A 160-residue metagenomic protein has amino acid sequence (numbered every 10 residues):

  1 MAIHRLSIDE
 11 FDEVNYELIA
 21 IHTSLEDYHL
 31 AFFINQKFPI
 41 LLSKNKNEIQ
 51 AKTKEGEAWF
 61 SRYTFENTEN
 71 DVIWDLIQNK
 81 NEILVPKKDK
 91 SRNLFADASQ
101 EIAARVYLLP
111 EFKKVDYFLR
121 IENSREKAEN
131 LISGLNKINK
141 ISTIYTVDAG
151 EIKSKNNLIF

Functional and structural regions predicted by a protein language model:
M1-R5, S99-E101, F118: Internal, hydrophobic cores of structured domains that mediate oligomerization or house catalytic pockets within large
R5-D12, A103-K113: Short, flexible, solvent-exposed loop/turn segments with mixed acidic/basic and small polar residues
I8-E26: Terminal, regulation- and interaction-focused segments at domain boundaries
L25-L41: Amphipathic alpha-helical segments
P39-A51: Short, well-structured beta-strand/strand-turn elements
T53-E101: Surface-exposed, low-hydrophobicity interaction/linker segments
V106, K114-F160: Glycine-rich, aromatic-bearing surface loops/beta-hairpins
